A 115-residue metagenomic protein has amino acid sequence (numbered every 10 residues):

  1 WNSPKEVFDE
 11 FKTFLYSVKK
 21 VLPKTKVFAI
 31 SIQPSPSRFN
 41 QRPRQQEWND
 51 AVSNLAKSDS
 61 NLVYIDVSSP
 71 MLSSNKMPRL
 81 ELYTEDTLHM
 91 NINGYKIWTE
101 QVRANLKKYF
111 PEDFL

Functional and structural regions predicted by a protein language model:
W1-K12, I32-P36: Oxyanion-hole/transition-state-stabilizing segment in secreted/luminal serine hydrolases and related acyltransferases
F11-Y16, N49: Generic structural signal for well-ordered alpha-helices, preferentially at hydrophobic/aromatic core positions
L15-K19, R103: Generic structural signal for well-ordered alpha-helical scaffold segments
K20-V21, S58: Alpha-helix C-cap/termination motif
L22-K26: A short helix->loop->beta-strand "cap" motif at the edges of active sites that frequently abuts
F28-I30: Structural beta-sheet core signal
P34-L115: Catalytic His-Asp segment of secreted/periplasmic serine-dependent ester chemistry enzymes
